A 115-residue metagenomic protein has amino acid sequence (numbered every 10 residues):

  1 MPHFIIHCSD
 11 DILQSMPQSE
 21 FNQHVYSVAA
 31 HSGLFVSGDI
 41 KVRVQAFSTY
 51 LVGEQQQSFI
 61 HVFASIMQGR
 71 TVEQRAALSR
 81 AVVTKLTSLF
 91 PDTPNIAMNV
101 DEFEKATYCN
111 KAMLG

Functional and structural regions predicted by a protein language model:
P2-G115: A domain-level signal for the structural core that forms small-molecule/cofactor-binding pockets and catalytic centers
